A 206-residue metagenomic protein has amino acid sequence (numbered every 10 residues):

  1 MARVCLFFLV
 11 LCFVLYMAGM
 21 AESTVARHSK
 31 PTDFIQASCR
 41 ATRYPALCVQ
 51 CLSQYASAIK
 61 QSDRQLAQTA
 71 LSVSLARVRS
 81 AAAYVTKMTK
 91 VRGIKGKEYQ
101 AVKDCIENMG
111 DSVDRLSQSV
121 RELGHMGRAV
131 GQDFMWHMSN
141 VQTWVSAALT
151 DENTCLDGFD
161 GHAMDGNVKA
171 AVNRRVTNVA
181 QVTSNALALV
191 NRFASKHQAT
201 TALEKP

Functional and structural regions predicted by a protein language model:
A2, S23-P206: Folded extracytoplasmic luminal domains of secretory or organellar precursors
C5-M20: Cleavable N-terminal signal peptides of Sec/SRP-targeted secreted and luminal proteins
